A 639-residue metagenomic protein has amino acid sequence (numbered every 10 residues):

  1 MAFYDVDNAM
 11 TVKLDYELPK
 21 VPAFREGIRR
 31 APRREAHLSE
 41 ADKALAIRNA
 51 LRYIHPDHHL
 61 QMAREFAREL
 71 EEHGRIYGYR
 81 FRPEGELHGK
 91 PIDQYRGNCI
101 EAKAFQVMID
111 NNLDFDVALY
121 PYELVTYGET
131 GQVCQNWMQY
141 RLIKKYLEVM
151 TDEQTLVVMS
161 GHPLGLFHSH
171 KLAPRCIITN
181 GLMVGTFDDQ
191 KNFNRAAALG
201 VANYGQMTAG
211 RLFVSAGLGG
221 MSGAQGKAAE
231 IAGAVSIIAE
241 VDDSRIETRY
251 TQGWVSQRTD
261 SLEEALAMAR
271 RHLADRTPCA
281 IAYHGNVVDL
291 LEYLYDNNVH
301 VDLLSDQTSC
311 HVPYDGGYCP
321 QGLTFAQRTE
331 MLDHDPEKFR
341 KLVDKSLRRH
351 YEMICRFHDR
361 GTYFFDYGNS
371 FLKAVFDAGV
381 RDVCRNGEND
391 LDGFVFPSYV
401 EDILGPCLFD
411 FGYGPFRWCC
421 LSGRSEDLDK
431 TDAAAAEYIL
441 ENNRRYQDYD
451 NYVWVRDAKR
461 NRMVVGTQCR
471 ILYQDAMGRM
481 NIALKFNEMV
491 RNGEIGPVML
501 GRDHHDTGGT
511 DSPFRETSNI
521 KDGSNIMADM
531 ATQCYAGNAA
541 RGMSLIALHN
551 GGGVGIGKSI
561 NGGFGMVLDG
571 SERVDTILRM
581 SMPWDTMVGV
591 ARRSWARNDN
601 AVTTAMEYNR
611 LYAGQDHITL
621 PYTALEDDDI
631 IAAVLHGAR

Functional and structural regions predicted by a protein language model:
M1-V201, K345, L404-A547, V554-G555 (+2 more regions): N-terminal ligand-binding/catalytic initiation module
V149-Q154, G233, H300-L303, R356-Y363 (+2 more regions): Structural alpha-beta junctions
L156-S160, S215, I238-A239, I281-Y283 (+4 more regions): General beta-strand structural signal in soluble alpha/beta enzymes
A198-G210: A short, basic/flexible loop-to-alpha-helix module at the beginning of a structural domain
A209-L212, A216-T277, S305-M353, G387-D402 (+5 more regions): Catalytic or ion-translocation cores adjacent to nucleophile or general acid/base/metal-coordination motifs in diverse
E230-A232, Y295-H300, V380-C384, V490 (+2 more regions): Short, solvent-exposed amphipathic alpha-helical segments in soluble enzyme and RNA/protein-processing domains
E263-R479: Core active-site phosphate/anionic-ligand binding loop and the adjoining beta-turn-alpha structural block in enzyme
M268-N297, N600-R639: C-terminal domain-closing interface element
